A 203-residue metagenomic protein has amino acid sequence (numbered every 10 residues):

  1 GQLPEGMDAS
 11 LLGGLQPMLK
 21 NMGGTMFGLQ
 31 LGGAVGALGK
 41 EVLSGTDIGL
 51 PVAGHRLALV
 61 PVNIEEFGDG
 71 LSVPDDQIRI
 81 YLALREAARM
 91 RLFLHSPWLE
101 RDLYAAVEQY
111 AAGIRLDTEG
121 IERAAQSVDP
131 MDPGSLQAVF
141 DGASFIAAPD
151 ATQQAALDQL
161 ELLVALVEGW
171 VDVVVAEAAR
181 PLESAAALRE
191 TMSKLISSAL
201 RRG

Functional and structural regions predicted by a protein language model:
G1-A53, E100-G203: Metalloprotease/metallohydrolase-associated module, dominated by Zn2+-dependent proteases
M26, N63-L84: Short pre-active-site segment immediately N-terminal to the catalytic Zn-binding motif
T46, V52-G54, P61, P74-Q77: Short, well-ordered loop/turn elements at secondary-structure boundaries
H55-L57, N63-S72, W98, V107: Active-site-adjacent scaffolding segments
A58-V60, P74-D75, S96, D117 (+2 more regions): Alpha-helix initiation/capping motif
E86-L103: Catalytic Zn2+-binding segment of zinc metalloproteases
